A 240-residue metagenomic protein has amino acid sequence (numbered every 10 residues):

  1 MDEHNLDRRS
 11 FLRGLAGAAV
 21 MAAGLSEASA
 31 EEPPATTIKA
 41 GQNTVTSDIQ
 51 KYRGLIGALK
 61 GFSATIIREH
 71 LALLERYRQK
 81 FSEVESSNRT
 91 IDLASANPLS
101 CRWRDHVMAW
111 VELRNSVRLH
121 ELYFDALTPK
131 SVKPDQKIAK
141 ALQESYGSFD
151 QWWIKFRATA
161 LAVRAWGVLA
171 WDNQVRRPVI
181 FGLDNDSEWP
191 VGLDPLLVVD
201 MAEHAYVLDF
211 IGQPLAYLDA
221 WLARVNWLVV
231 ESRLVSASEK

Functional and structural regions predicted by a protein language model:
D2-A19: N-terminal secretory signal peptides and thylakoid transit peptides that target proteins across membranes
L25-G57: C-terminal segment of N-terminal export signals and the immediately downstream linker at the start of the mature
A40-T46, A72, R76, E83-V84 (+2 more regions): All-alpha RGS (Regulator of G-protein Signaling) helical domain and cognate RGS-like helical scaffolds
D48-L73: Short His/Asp/Glu-rich catalytic/ion-coordination signatures at enzyme active sites or charged loops
L59-K60, S100-D105, D184-S187: Acidic/His metal-coordination segments adjacent to aromatic residues that form catalytic metal sites in metalloenzymes
A96-N97: Acidic/polar surface patches and capping/hinge elements
A158-I211, L215-L228: An amphipathic alpha-helical core segment
V225-S238: Long, compositionally biased interface segments
